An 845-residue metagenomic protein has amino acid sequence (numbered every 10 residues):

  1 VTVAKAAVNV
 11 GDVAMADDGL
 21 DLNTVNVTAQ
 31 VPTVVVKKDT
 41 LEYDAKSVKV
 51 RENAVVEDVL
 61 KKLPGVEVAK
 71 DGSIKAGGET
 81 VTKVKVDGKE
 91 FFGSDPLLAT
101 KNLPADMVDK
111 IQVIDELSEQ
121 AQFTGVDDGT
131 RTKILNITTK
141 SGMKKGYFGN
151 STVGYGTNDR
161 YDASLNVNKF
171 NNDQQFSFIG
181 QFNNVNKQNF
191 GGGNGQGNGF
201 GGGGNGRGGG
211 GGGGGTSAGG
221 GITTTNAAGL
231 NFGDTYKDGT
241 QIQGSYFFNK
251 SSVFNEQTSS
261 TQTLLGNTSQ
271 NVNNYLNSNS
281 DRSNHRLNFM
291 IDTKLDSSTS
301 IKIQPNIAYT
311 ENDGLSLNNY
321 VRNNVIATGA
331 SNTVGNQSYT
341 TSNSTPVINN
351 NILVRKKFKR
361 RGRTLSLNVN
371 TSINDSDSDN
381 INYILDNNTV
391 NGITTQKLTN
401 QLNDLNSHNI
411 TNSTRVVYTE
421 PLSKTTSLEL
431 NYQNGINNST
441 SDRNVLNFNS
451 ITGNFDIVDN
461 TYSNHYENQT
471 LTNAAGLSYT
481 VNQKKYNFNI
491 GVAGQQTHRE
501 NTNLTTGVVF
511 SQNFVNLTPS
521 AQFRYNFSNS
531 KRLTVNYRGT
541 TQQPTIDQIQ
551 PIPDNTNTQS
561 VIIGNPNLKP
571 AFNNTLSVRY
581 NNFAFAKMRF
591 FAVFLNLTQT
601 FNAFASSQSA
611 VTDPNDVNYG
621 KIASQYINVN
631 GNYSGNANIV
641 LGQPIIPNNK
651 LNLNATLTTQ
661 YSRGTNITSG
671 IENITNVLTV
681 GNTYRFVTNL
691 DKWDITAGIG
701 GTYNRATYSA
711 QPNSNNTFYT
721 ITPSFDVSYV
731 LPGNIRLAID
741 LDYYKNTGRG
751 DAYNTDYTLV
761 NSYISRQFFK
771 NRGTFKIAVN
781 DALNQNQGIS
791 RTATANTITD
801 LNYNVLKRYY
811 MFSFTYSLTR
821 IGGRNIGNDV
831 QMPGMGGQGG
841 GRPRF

Functional and structural regions predicted by a protein language model:
T2-A7, G19, Q30-L317, Q337-S378 (+19 more regions): Membrane-proximal, glycine/serine-rich, low-complexity loop/turn segments characteristic of large bacterial
K38-T40, E500-T506, T665-S669, T707-Q711 (+2 more regions): Short acidic, glycine/proline-rich loop/turn micro-motifs
D39, Q188-G212, E256-N273, Y320-G335 (+7 more regions): Surface-exposed loop/turn segments flanking beta-strands in extracellular/periplasmic regions
I111, T668-D756: C-terminal extracellular loops and terminal segments of Gram-negative outer membrane beta-barrel proteins
T157, G220-I222, N279-D281, T340-S344 (+10 more regions): Replace "Gram-negative outer membrane beta-barrel proteins" with "bacterial and organellar outer membrane beta-barrel
Y275, T411-S413, I457-N464, K569 (+2 more regions): Outer membrane beta-barrel strand-and-loop segments of large Gram-negative receptors, especially TonB-dependent
A308-T470, N630, R663, T675: Replace "related TpsB outer-membrane translocases also match" with "some related outer-membrane beta-barrels such as
L428-S530, Y708-N715: Signature of Gram-negative outer-membrane beta-barrel scaffolds
